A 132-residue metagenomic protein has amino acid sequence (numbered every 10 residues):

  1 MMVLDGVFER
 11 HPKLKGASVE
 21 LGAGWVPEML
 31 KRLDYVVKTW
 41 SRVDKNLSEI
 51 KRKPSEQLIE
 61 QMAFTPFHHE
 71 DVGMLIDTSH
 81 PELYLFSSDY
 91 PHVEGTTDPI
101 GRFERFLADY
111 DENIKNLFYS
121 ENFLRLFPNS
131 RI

Functional and structural regions predicted by a protein language model:
M1-Q57, D71-E82: Histidine/acidic residue-rich metal-binding segments in metalloenzymes
D5-G6, L14, G24-W25, V43 (+3 more regions): Mid-to-C-terminal alpha-helical segments outside catalytic/metal-binding sites
E60: Short beta-strand or tight-loop elements that sit immediately N-terminal to catalytic metal-binding acidic residues
